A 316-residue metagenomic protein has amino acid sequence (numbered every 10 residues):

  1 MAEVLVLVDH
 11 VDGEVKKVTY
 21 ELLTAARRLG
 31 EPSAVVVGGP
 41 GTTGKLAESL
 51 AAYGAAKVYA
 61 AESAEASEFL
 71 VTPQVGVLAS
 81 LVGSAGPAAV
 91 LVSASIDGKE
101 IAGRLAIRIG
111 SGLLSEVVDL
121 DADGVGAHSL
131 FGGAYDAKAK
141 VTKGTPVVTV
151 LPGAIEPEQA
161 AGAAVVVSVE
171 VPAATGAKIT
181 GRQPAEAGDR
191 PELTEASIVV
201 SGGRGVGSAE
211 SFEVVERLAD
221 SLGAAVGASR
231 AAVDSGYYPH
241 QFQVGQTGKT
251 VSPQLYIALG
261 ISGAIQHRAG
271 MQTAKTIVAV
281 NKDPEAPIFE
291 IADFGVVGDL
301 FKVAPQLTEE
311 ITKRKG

Functional and structural regions predicted by a protein language model:
M1-G316: N-terminal glycine-rich FAD/FM-binding segment characteristic of electron-transfer flavoproteins
